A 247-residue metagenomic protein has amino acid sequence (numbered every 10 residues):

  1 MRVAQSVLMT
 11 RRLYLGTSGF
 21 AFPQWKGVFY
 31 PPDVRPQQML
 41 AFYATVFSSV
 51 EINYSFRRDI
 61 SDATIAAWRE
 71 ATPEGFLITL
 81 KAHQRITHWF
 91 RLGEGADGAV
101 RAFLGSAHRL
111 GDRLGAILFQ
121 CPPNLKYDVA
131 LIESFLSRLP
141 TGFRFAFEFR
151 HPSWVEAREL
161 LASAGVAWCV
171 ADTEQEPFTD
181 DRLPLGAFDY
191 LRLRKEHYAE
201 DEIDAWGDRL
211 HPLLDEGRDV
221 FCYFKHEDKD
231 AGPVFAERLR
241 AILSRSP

Functional and structural regions predicted by a protein language model:
R2-P247: Residues lining hydrophobic/aromatic ligand-binding pockets adjacent to catalytic sites
